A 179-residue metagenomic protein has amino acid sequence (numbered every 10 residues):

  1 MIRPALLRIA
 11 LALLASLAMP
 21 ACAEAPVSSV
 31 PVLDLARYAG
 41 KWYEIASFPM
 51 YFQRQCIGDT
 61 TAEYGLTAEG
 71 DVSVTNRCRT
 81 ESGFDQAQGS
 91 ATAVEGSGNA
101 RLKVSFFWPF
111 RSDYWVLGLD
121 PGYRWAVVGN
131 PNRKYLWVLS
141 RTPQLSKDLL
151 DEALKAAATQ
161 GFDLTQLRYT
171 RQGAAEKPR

Functional and structural regions predicted by a protein language model:
M1-A10: Bacterial N-terminal signal peptides that target proteins for export
I2, C22-R179: A beta-rich soluble binding module of mature secreted/lumenal proteins
I9-P20: Bacterial N-terminal signal peptides
